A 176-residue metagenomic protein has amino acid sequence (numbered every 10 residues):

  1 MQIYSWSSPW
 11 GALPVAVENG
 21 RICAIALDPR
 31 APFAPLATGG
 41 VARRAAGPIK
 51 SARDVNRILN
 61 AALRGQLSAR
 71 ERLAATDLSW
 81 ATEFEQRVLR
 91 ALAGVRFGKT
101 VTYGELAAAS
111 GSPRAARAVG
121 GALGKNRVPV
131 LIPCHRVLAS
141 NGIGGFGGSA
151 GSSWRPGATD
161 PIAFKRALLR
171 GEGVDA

Functional and structural regions predicted by a protein language model:
M1-R114, A163-A176: Basic nucleic-acid-binding alpha-helical/helix-turn surface characteristic of O6-alkylguanine DNA
S68, S140-N141: Short acidic/His/Gly/Ser-rich catalytic and metal-binding motifs that mark active-site loops of diverse hydrolases
R96-K99, R127, I143: Histidine- and aromatic-rich ligand-binding microenvironments
R114-P129: Regulatory, non-catalytic segments
K125, L138-A139: Short Gly/Pro-enriched loop/turn and capping motifs at secondary-structure junctions
V130-V137: Short Lys/Arg-enriched helix C-cap and helix-to-coil transition segments that create basic nucleic-acid-contact patches
N141-A176: …primarily DNA-binding HTH/wHTH and HhH modules…
